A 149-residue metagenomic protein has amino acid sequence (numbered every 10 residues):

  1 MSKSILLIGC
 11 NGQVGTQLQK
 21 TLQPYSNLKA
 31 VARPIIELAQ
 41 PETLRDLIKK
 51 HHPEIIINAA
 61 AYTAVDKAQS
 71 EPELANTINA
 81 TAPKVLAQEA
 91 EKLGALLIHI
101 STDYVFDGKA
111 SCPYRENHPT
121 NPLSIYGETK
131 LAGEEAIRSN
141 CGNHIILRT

Functional and structural regions predicted by a protein language model:
K3-T21: N-terminal Rossmann NAD(P)H-binding glycine-rich loop of SDR-like oxidoreductase domains
S4, N27, H52-E54, L96 (+1 more regions): Structural signature of beta-strand start/N-cap positions in the alpha/beta core of ABC transporter nucleotide-binding
I8, V31, I56-A60, L97-T102 (+2 more regions): SDR active-site strand-loop-helix element
G15, V65-D66, F106-G108: Glycine/Thr-rich phosphate-binding loops of Rossmann-like dinucleotide-binding domains
Q17, T21, E89, A136: Rossmann-fold NAD(P)-dependent oxidoreductase module
Q23-D46: Adenosine-cofactor binding site in Rossmann-like domains, unifying the SAM/SAH pocket of S-adenosylmethionine-dependent
E42-I78, E89: NAD(P)H-binding glycine-rich loop region in Rossmannoid oxidoreductase-like domains and their noncatalytic homologs
T77, A82-V85, K92, V105-L147: Catalytic helix-loop patch of NAD(P)-dependent Rossmann-fold dehydrogenases
